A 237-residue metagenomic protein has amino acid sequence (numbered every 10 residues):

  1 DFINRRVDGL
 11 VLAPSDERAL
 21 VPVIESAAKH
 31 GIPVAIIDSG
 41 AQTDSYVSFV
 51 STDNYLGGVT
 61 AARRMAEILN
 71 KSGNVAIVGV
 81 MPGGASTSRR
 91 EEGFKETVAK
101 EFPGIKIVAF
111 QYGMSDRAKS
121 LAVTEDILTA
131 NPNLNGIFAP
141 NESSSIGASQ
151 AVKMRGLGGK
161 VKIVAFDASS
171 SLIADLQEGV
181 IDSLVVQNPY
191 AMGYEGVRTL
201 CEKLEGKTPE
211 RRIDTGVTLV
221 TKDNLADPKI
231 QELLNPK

Functional and structural regions predicted by a protein language model:
D1, R5-A28, F94, A109-D175: Hydrophobic alpha-helical
E17-L56, R64-E67, N74, V80 (+3 more regions): Flexible loop/hinge segments that line or gate small-molecule binding clefts
P33-A35, A76, V108, F138 (+3 more regions): Structural detector of well-ordered beta-strand residues that form the stable sheet scaffold of enzyme domains
Y46-F49, M81-G84, V108-Y112, N133-N135: Second-shell loop/turn segments in exported
V50-V75, R89, R117-L121, S169-L172 (+1 more regions): Hydrophobic alpha-helical segments within soluble ligand-binding/sensing domains
G57-A61, A85-I105, K119, V123 (+2 more regions): Short, solvent-exposed amphipathic alpha-helices that sit in or adjacent to ligand/effector-binding or catalytic
N74-I77, K100-G113, R117: Short beta-strand elements in bilobed, periplasmic/extracellular small-molecule ligand-binding domains
V78, P82-S86, T97-G104, N188-K237: Hinge/cleft segment of the Venus flytrap/periplasmic-binding protein
